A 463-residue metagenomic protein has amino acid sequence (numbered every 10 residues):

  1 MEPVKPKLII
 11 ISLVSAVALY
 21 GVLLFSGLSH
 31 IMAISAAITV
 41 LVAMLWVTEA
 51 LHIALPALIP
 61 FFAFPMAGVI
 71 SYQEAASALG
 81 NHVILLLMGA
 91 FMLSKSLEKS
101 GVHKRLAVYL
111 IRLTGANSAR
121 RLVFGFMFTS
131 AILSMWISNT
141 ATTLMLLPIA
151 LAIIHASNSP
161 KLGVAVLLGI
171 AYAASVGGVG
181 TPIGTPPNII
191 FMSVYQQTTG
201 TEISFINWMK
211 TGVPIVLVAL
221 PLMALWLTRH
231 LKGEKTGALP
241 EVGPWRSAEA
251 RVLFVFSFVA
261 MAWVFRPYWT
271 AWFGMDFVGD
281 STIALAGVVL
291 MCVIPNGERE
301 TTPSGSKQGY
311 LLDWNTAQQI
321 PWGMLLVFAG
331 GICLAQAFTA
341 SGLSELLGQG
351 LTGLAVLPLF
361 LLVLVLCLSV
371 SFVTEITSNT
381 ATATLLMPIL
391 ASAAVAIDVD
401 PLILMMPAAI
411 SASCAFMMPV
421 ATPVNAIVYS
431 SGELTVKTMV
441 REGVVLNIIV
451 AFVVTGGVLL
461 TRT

Functional and structural regions predicted by a protein language model:
M1-L86, N207-Q349, C367, V445-A451 (+1 more regions): Hydrophobic transmembrane alpha-helices of multi-pass small-molecule transporters
I9-I10, I31-I34, G80-I84, R112-M127 (+6 more regions): Membrane-interfacial loop-to-helix junctions in multi-pass transporters
A43-L58, N158-K161, T374-T382: Membrane-helix interface "capping/anchor" motifs
A63, S193-G200, E433-V436: Interfacial segments of multi-pass membrane proteins
E74-S77, R105-G115, A152-H155, N315-Q319 (+3 more regions): Short amphipathic alpha-helical coupling elements at transmembrane boundaries
G89-K99, T114-R121, F126-T142, A171-P182 (+6 more regions): Helix-loop-helix module between adjacent transmembrane segments
R112-V179, P186-T199, N379-I410: Hydrophobic transmembrane alpha-helices that form the pore/transport pathway of multi-pass ion and small-solute
K161, M209, V213-P214, L326-T339 (+2 more regions): C-terminal transmembrane helix pair
